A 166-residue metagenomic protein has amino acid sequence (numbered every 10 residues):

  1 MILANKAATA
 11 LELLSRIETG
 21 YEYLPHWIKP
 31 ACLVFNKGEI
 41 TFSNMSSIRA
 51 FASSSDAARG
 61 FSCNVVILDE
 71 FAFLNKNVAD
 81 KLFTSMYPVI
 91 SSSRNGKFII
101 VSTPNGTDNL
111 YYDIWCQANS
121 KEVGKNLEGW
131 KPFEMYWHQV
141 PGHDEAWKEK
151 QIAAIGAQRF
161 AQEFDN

Functional and structural regions predicted by a protein language model:
M1-N166: Phosphate/NTP-binding elements of NTP-utilizing enzymes
